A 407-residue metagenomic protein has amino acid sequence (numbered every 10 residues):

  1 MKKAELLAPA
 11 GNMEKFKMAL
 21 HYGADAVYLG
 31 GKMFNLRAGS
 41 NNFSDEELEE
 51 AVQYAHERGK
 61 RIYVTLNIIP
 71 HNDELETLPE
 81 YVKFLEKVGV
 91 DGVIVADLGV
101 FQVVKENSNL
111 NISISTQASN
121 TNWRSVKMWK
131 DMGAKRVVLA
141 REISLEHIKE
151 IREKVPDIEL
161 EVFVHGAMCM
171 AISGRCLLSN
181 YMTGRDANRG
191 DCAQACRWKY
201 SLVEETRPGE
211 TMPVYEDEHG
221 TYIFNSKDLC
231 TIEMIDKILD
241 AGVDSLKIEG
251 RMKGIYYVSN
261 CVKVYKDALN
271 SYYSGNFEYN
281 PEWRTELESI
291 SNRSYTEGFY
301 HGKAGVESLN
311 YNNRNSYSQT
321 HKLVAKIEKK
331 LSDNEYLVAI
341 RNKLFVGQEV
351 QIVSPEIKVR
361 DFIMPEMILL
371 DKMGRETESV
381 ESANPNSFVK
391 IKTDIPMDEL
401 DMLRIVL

Functional and structural regions predicted by a protein language model:
M1-P9, M13-Y22, A26-L29, M33 (+7 more regions): Surface-exposed amphipathic alpha-helical tracts and adjacent flexible/coil segments at the periphery of soluble enzymes
F16, E47, K83, F101-I114 (+3 more regions): Hydrophobic, small-residue-rich alpha-helical packing segments that form membrane-like cores
R37-Y54: Glycine-rich, positively charged N-terminal anion/phosphate-binding segment
S40-D45, E76-V82: Glycine-rich loop at the start of a catalytic domain that most often binds anionic cofactors/ligands
I69-H71, V100, S119: A short acidic, glycine/proline-enriched capping/turn motif at secondary-structure boundaries, especially helix N-cap
